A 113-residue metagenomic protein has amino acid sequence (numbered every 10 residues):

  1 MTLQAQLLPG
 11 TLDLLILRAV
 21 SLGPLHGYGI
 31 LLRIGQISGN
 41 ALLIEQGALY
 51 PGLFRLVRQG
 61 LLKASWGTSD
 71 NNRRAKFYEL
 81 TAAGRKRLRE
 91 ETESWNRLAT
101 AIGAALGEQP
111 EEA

Functional and structural regions predicted by a protein language model:
T2-Q6, W66-G67: Short beta-strand/turn micro-motifs at beta-sheet edges
A5-A48: N-terminal helix-turn-helix DNA-binding core of bacterial DNA-binding proteins
R18, L32, P51, R89 (+1 more regions): A cross-family signal for key residues in well-ordered alpha-helices that form functional helical elements
Q46, R74-F77, T92, A99: Short, structured helix-loop boundary elements
L49-L56: Basic amphipathic alpha-helical segments that dock to polyanions
V57-R74, E79: Beta-hairpin "wing" of winged helix-turn-helix
L80-G84: Accessory beta->alpha helical hairpin/"wing" motif in late/C-terminal subdomains of nucleic-acid enzymes
K86-A113: Amphipathic alpha-helical dimerization/coiled-coil segments that flank or bridge DNA-binding/regulatory modules
